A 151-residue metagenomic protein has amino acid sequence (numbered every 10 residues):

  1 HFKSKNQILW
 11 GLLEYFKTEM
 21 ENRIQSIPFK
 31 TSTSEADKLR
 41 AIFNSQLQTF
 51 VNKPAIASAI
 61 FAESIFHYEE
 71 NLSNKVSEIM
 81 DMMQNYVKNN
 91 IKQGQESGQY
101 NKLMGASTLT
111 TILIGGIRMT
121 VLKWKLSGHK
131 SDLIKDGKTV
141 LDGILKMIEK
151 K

Functional and structural regions predicted by a protein language model:
H1-F2, N6: A short His-aromatic
Q7, A55, G105, L109: Residue-level recognition of oxygen-bearing side chains
Q7-K30, D37, A41-Q48, A59 (+4 more regions): Alpha-helical structural segments
T33-K38, G105-L109, D132: A conserved beta-strand->loop->alpha-helix hinge within the catalytic CA
E35, I56-A57, L72, L109: Hydrophobic side chains within well-formed alpha-helices
A41-N52, N85-S97, T111-G116, L122 (+1 more regions): C-terminal peripheral helix-coil segments that are non-catalytic and often amphipathic
V51-N71: Amphipathic alpha-helical segments used for helix-helix packing
